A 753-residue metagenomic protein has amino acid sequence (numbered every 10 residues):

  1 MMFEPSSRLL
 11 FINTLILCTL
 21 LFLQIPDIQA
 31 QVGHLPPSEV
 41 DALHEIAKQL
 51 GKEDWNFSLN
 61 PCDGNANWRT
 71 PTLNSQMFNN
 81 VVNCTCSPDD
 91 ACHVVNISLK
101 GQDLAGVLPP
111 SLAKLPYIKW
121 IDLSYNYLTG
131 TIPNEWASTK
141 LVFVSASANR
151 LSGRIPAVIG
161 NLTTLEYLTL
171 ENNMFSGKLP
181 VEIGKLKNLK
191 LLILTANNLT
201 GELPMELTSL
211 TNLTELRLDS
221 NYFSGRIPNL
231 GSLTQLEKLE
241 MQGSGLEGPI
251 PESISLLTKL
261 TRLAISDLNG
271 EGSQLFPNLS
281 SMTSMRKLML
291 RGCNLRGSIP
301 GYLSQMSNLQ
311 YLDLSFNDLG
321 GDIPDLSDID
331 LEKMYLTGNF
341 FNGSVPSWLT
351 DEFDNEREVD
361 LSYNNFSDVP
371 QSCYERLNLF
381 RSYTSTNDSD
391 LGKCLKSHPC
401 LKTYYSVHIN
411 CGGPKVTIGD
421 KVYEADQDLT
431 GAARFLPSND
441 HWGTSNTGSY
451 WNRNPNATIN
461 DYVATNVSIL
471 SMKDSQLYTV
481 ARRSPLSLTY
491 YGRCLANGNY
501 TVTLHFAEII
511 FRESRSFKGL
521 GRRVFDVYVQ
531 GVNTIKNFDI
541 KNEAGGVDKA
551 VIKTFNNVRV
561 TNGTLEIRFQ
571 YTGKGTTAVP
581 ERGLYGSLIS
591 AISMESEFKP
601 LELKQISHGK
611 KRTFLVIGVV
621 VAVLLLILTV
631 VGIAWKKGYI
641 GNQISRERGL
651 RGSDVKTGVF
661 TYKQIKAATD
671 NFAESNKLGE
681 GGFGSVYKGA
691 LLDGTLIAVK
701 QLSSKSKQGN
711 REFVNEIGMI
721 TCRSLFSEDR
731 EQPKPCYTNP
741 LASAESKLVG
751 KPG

Functional and structural regions predicted by a protein language model:
M1-A481, T534-I535, D539-N542, R568 (+4 more regions): Plant-biased, solvent-exposed loop and capping regions within N-terminal extracellular ligand-binding ectodomains
G106, L112, W136, K611-G753: Conserved eukaryotic protein kinase-like
N410, T501-H505, Y528, E566-R568: Residues within well-ordered beta-strands of beta-sheet-rich folds
S468-N497, A550-K553: Short beta-strands within extracellular/lumenal beta-sheet-rich domains
L495-R512: A short tyrosine-centered beta-strand micro-motif
R512-N533: Short, surface-exposed beta-strand/strand-loop-strand elements in extracellular ectodomains
K541-E581: Short, surface-exposed tryptophan/glycine-enriched loops that mediate extracellular molecular recognition
G575-A591, K656: Extracellular carbohydrate recognition
